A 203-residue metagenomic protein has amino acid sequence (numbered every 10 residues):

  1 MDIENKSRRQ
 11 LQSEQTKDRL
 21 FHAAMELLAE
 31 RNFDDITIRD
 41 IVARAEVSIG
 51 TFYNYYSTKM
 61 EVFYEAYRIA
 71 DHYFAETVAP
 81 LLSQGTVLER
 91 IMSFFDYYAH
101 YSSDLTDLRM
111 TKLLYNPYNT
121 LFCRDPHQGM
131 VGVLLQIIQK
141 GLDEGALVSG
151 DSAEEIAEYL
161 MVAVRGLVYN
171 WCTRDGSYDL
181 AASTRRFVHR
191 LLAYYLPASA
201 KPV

Functional and structural regions predicted by a protein language model:
M1-E4, S93, H100, G132 (+4 more regions): C-terminal peripheral helix-coil segments that are non-catalytic and often amphipathic
M1-R31, D35, R39-R44: Basic, helix-initiating cap at the start of DNA-binding domains
I38, R68-F74: Short, basic, alpha-helical segments at the C-terminal edge of helix-turn-helix-like DNA-binding modules
E46-Y56: Short hydrophobic/aromatic patch on the recognition helix
Y56, V62-A70: Alpha-helical DNA-contacting segments of helix-turn-helix folds
E65, E76-D104, A157-L160: Hydrophobic alpha-helical connector segments
H100-Q136: Short secondary-structure transition hinges
